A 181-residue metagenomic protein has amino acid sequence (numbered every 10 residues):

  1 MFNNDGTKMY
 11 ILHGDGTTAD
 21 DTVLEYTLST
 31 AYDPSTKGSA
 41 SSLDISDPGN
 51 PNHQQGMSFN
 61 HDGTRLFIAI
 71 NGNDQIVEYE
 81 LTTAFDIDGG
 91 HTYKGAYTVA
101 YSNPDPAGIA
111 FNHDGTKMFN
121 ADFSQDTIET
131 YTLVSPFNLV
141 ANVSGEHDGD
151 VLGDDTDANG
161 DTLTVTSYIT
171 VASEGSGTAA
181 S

Functional and structural regions predicted by a protein language model:
N4-D5, H61-D62, H113-D114: Residue-level detector of Asp-centered blade-edge/turn motifs that repeat once per structural unit in beta-propeller
G14-G16, N71, F123: Short loop/turn segments immediately following the C-termini of beta-strands
D20-T22, P51, N73-Q75, Q125-T127: A detector of repeated loop/turn-to-beta-strand junctions in beta-rich toroidal repeat architectures
E25-S35, E78-G89, T130-L139: Short loop/turn segments immediately following beta-strands, especially the blade-tip and inter-blade linker loops
P34-S46, I87-V99: Beta-propeller fold detector
N138-A180: Extracellular ectodomain surface segments
